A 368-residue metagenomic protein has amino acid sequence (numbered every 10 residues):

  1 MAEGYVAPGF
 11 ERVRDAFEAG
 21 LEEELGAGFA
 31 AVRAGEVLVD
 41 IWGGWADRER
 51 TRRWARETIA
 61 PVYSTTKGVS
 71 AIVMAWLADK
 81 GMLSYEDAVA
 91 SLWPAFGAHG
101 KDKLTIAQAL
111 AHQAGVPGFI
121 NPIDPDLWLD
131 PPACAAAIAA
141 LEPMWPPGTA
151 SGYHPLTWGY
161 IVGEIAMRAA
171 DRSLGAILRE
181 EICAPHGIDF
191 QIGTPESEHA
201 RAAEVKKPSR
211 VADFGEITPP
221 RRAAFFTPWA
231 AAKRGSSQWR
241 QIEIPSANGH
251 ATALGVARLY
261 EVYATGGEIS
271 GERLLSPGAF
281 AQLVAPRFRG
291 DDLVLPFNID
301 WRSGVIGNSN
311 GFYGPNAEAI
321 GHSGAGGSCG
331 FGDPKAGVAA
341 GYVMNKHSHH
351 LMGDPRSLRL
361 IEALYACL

Functional and structural regions predicted by a protein language model:
E3-V62, M82-S84: Short, conserved catalytic-motif segment at the N-terminal edge
I41, D124-P146, R172-D189, A230-A232: Short, charged, amphipathic alpha-helices and their helix-cap/turn boundaries
A55-E57, L141-G148, W158-I161, S236-P245: Flexible glycine/proline-enriched surface loops and loop-helix/loop-strand junctions
R56, P61-T65, V69, L77-N121 (+3 more regions): Active-site helix/loop module of the DD-peptidase/beta-lactamase fold, centered on the serine-lysine SxxK catalytic
H112, W158-I165, A247-I269, S328-N345: Active-site-proximal alpha-helical segments within enzyme catalytic domains
E204-A253, A281-A336: Active-site Gly/Thr loop motif
I244, T265-I269, A279, V284-D291 (+1 more regions): Short, gly/Ser/Thr-rich active-site loops of penicillin-recognizing serine hydrolases
S323-L368: Structured C-terminal helix/loop/strand segments within mature extracytoplasmic catalytic/sensor domains
